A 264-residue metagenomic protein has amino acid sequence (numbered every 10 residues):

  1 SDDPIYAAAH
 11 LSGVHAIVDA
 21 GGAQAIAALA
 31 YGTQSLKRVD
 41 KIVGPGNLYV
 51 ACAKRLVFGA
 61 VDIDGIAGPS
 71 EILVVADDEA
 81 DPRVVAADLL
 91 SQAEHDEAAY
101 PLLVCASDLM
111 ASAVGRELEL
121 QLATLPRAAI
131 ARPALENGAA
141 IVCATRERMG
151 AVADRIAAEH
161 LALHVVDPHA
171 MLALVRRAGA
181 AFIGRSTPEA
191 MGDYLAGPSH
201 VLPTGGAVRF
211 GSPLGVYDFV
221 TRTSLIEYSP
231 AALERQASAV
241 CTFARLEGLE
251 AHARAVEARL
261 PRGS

Functional and structural regions predicted by a protein language model:
S1-S12: Active-site-proximal loop->helix
D3, D19, A23, L36 (+12 more regions): Electropositive phosphate-/nucleotide-binding environments in soluble metabolic enzymes
S12-Y100: Conserved NAD(P)+-binding/catalytic subdomain of aldehyde/semialdehyde dehydrogenases
H15-V18, V39-V43, N47-L48, D64 (+8 more regions): Structural motif
V39, D62, A99-V104, T124-A134 (+3 more regions): Flexible, glycine/charged-enriched surface loops at secondary-structure junctions
G65-E71, E97-V104, D108-R116, P126 (+2 more regions): Gly/Ser/Thr-rich active-site loops/lids in small-molecule metabolic enzymes that frequently grip phosphoryl groups
S91, H95, L103-A178: A glycine- and small/hydrophobic-rich beta-loop-beta segment that serves as a flexible "lid/hinge" or phosphate-binding
D154-S264: C-terminal core of ALDH-fold dehydrogenases
